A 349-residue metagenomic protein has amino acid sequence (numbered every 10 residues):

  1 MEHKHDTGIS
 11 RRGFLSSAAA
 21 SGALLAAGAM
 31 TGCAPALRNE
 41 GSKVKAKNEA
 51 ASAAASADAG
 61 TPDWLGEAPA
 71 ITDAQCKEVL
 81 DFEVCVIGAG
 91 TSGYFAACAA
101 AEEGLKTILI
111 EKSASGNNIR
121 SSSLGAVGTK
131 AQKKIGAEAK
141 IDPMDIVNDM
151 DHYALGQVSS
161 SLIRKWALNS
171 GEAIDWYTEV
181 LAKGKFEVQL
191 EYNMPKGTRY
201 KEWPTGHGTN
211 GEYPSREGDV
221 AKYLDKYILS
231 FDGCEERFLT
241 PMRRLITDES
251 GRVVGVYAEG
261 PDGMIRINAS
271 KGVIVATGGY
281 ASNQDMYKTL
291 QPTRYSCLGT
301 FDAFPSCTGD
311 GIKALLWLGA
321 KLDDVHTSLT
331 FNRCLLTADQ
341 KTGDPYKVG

Functional and structural regions predicted by a protein language model:
M1-S10, A20-A23, A27, G41-K43: N-terminal secretory signal peptides
W64-L80: A short, basic/flexible loop-to-alpha-helix module at the beginning of a structural domain
C76-G90: Beta1/beta-strand and adjacent pyrophosphate-binding region of the FAD-binding site in flavoprotein oxidoreductases
L80-F82, G263-G272: Core beta-strand elements of the Rossmann-like FAD/NAD(P) dinucleotide-binding domain in flavoenzyme oxidoreductases
E102-I119: Glycine-rich FAD pyrophosphate-binding loop
G128-W166: Glycine-rich active-site loop/strand segments that organize a redox cofactor
L168-M264, Q284-D285, L335-L336: Conserved redox-cofactor binding core of oxidoreductases
N268-D339: Glycine-rich loop(s) and the adjacent beta-strand/alpha-helix scaffold that form part
